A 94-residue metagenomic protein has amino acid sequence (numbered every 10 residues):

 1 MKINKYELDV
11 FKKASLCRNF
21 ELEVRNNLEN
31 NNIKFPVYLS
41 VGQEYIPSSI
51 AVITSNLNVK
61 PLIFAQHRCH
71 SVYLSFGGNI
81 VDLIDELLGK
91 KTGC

Functional and structural regions predicted by a protein language model:
M1-K34: Cofactor-/ligand-binding subdomain signature composed of acidic, glycine-rich, tryptophan-containing flexible loops
L22-N26, N30-C94: Cofactor-binding active-site loop characterized by glycine-rich and histidine/acidic residues
